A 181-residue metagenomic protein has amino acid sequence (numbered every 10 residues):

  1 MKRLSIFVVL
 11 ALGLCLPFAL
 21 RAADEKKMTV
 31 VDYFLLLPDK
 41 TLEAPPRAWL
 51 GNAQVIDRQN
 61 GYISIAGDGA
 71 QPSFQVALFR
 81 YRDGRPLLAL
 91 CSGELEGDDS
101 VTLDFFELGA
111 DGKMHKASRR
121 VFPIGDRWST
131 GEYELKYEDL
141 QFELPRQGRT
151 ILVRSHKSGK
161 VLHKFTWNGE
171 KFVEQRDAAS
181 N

Functional and structural regions predicted by a protein language model:
M1-V8: Bacterial N-terminal signal peptides that target proteins for export
V8-P17: Bacterial N-terminal signal peptides
L20-Y81: Terminal domain-start segments
I56, N60-I65, E107-S118, K171: Surface-exposed loop/turn elements that mediate protein-protein interactions on large endomembrane-trafficking
S64-G67, A89-L95, I151-H156: Short beta-strand segments that buttress and anchor functional surface loops
Q71-Q75, L88-C91, D99-L103, K136-Y137 (+1 more regions): Short, surface-exposed coil-to-beta transition loops
D83-R119: Mid-length scaffold segments of soluble, non-membrane domains
M114-N181: Short aromatic loop motif centered on NTY/YTY
